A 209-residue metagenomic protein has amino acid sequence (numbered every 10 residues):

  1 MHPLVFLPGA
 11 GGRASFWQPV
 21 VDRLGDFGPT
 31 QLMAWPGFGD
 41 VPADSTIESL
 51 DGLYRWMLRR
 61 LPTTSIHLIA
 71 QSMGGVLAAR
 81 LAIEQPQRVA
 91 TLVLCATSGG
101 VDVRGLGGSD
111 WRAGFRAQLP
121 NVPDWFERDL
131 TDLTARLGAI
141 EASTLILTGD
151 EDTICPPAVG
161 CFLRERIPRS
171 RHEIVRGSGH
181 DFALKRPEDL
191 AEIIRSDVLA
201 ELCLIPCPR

Functional and structural regions predicted by a protein language model:
M1-P42: Conserved HGGG/HGGXW glycine-rich cap/lid loop of the alpha/beta-hydrolase fold
Q31-H67, E192-R195: Active-site loop/oxyanion-hole signature of alpha/beta-hydrolase fold enzymes
T46, A79, I83-E84, R88-V122: Flexible "cap/lid" loop of the alpha/beta hydrolase fold
A70-G74, A78: Gly/Ala-rich beta-loop-alpha elbow adjacent to hydrolase catalytic centers
P120-R136: Active-site nucleophile elbow and catalytic-triad environment of alpha/beta-hydrolase enzymes
I140, I146-T148, D152: Short beta-strand/loop motif that positions the catalytic acidic residue of the alpha/beta-hydrolase fold
T153-V159: Conserved alpha/beta-hydrolase "acid-adjacent" motif
S178-A191: Catalytic histidine-centered segment of alpha/beta-hydrolase-like enzymes
